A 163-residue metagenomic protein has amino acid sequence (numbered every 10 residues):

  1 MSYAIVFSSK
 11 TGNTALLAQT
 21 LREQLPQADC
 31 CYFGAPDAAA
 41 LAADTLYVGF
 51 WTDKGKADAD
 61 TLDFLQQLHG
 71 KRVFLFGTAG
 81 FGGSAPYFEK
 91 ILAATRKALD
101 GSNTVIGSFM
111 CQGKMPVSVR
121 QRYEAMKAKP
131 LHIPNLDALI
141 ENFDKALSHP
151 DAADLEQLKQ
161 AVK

Functional and structural regions predicted by a protein language model:
M1, L41, N103: Structured loop/turn residues at beta-strand edges in well-structured enzyme cores
S2-Q24: N-terminal beta1-alpha1 ligand-phosphate binding loop
V6, C31-F33, F76: The conserved SAM/SAH-binding core of class I Rossmann-like methyltransferase domains, concentrating on the hydrophobic
A15, Q19, D37-T52: N-terminal beta-loop-helix "entrance" segment that forms/cooperates in small-molecule cofactor or anionic ligand
Q24-D29, T45-V48, D53-K163: FMN-binding flavodoxin-like domain, especially the glycine-rich phosphate-binding loop
P26-A39: A short, well-structured beta->alpha microelement
P36-A40, F64-Q67: Short, conserved, surface-exposed binding loops centered on an aromatic residue
